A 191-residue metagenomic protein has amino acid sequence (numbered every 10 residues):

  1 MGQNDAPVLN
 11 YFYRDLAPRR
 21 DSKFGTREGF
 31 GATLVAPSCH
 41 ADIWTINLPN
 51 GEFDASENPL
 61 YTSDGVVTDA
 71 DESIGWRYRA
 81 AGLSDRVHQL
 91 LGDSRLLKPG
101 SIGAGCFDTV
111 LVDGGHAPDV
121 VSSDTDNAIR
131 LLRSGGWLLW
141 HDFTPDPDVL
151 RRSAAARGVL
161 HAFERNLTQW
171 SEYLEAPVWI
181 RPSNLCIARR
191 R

Functional and structural regions predicted by a protein language model:
A6-R191: S-adenosylmethionine/decaboxylated-SAM
